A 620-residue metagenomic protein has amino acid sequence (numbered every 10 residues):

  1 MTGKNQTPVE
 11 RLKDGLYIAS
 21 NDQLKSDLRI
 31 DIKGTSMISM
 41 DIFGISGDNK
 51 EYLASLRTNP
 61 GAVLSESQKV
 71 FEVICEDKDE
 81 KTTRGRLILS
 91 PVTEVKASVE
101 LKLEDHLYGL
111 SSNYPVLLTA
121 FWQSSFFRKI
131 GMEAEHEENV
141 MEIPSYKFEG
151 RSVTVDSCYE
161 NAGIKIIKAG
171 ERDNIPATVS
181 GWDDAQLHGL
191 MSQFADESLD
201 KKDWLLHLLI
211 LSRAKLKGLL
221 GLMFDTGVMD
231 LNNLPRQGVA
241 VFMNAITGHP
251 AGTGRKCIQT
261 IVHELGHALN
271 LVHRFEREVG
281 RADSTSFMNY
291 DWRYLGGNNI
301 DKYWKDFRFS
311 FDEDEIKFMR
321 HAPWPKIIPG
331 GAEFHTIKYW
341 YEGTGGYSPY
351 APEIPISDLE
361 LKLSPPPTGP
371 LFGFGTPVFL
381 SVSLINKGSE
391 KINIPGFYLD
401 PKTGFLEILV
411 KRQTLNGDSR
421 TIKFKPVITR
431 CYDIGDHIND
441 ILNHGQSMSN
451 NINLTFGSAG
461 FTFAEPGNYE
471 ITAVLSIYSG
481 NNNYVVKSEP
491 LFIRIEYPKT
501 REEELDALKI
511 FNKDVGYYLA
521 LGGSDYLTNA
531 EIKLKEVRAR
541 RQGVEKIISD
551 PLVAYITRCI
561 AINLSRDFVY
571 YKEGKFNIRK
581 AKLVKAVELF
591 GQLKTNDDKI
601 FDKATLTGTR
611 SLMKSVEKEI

Functional and structural regions predicted by a protein language model:
D31-V228, M243-I261, A268-E276, R281: Propeptide-to-catalytic entry region of secreted or membrane-anchored zinc metalloproteases
G34-M37, P367-L406: Contiguous beta-strand segments within globular domains
L117-K129, G480-K513: Short beta-strand elements
M243-K326: The catalytic-center signature of Zn2+-dependent metalloproteases
G343-F374: Low-complexity, acidic Ser/Thr/Pro/Gly-rich terminal tails and inter-domain linkers that flank the onset of structured
L359, G388-S458, N468-E470, I532-L534 (+1 more regions): Contiguous segments within soluble domain cores/interaction surfaces
S458-E496: Terminal connector regions
P498-K546: Compositionally biased low-complexity segments at domain edges in trafficked proteins and select soluble regulators
